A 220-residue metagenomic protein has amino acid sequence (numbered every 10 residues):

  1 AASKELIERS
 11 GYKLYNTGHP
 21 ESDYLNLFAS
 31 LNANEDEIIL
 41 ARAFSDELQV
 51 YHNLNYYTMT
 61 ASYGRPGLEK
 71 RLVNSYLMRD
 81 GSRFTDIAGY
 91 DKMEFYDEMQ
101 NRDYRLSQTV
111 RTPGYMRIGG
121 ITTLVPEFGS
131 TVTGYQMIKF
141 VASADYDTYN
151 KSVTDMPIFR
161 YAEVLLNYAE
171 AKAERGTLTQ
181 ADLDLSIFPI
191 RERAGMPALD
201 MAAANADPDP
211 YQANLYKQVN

Functional and structural regions predicted by a protein language model:
A1-L54, D86-N220: Acidic/polar-rich alpha-helix caps and helix-coil junctions
T58-G81, S130-V132: Short, cationic low-complexity segments
